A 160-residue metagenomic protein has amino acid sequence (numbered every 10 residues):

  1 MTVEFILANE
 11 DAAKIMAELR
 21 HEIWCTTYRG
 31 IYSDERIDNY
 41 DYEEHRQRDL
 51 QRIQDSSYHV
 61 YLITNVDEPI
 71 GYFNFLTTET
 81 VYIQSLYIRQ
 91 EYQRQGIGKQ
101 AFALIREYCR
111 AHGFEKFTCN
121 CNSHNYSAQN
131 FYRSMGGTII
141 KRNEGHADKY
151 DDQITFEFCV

Functional and structural regions predicted by a protein language model:
M1-F5: Extreme N-terminal starter segment of soluble prokaryotic enzymes
L7-A13, A17-E91, F102-L104, Y108 (+2 more regions): Acetyl-CoA-dependent GNAT
R89-Q95, S123-H124: Active-site acidic-Proline motif in GNAT/NAT acetyltransferases
G96, G113, G136: Short glycine-rich hinge loops at helix-strand junctions in the catalytic core of two-component histidine kinases
C109-N120: Conserved GNAT acetyl-CoA-binding A-motif
C119-Q129, G145-Y150: Conserved beta-strand-loop-alpha-helix junction that forms the acyl-donor binding cleft
R133-K141: Conserved acetyl-CoA-binding loop of GNAT-fold acetyltransferases
D152-V160: Terminal substrate-recognition subdomain of acyl/acetyltransferases
